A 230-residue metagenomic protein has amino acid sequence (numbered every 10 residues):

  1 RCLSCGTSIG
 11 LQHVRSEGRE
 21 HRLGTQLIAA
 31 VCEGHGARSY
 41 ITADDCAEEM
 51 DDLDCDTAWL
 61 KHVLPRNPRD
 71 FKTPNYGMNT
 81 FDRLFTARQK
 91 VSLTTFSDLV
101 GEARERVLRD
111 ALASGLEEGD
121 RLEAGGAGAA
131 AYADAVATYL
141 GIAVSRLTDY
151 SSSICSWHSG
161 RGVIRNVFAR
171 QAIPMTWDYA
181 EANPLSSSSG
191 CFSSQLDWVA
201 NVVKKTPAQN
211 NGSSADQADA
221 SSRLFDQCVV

Functional and structural regions predicted by a protein language model:
R1-V229: Nucleic-acid modification enzymes, centered on SAM-dependent nucleic-acid methyltransferases
